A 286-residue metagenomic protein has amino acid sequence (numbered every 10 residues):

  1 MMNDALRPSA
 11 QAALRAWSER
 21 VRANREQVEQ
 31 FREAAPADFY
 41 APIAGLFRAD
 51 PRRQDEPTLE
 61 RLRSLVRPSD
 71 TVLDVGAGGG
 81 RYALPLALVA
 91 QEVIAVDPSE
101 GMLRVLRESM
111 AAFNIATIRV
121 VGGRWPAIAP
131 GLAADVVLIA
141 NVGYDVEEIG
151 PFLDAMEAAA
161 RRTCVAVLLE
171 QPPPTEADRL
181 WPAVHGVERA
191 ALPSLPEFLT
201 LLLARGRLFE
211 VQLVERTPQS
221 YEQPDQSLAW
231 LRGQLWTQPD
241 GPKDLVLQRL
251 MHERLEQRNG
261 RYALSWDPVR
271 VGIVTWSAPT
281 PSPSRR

Functional and structural regions predicted by a protein language model:
M2-V66: Conserved class I S-adenosyl-L-methionine
L73, G79-P126: Class I SAM-dependent methyltransferase SAM/SAH-binding core
A127-L132: Short conserved loop adjoining the S-adenosyl-L-methionine
D135-E148: A short SAM/SAH-binding and catalytic strip from SAM-dependent methyltransferases
G150-V165: A short glycine-rich, Lys/Arg-flanked "PGG" loop and its adjoining helix->strand segment in the class I
T163-A190: Conserved class I S-adenosyl-L-methionine
A191-G206: Short alpha-helix
E210-R286: Conserved Class I S-adenosyl-L-methionine
